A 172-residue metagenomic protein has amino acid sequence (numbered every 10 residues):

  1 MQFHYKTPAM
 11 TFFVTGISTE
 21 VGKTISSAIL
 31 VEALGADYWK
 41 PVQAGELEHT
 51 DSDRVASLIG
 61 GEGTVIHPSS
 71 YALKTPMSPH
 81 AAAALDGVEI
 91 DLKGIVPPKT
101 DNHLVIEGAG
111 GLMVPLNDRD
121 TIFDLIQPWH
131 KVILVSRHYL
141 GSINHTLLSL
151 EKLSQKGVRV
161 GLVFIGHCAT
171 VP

Functional and structural regions predicted by a protein language model:
T7-F13: Extreme N-terminal starter segment of soluble prokaryotic enzymes
F13-A28: Glycine-rich phosphate-binding P-loop
E20-K23, G45-E48, Y139-S142, A169-V171: Alpha-helix N-cap/loop-to-helix initiation residues
I25-E89, I95-P98, N102: N-terminal phosphate/diphosphate-binding loop that engages ATP/GTP or pyrophosphate donors across diverse enzyme folds
I29, G108-P172: Conserved catalytic-core segment of NTP-binding enzymes
Y38, V105, V135: Generic enzyme active-site microenvironment
